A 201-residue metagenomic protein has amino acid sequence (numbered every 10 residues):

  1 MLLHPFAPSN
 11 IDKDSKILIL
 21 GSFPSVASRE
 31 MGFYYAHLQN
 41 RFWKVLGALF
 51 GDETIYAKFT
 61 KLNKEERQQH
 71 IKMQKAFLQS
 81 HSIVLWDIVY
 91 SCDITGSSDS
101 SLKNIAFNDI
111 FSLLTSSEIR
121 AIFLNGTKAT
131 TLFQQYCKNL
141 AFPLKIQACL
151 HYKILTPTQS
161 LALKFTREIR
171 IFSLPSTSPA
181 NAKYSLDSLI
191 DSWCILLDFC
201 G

Functional and structural regions predicted by a protein language model:
M1-K16, A36-L38, V45, G96-F111 (+2 more regions): C-terminal capping/extension of enzyme domains
K16-S22: Short, hydrophobic/glycine-enriched beta-strand segments
L18, V84-W86, F123, F172: Hydrophobic/aromatic beta-strand patches that form the interior of the parallel beta-sheet core in alpha/beta enzyme
S22-F23, L124-A129, S176: Short, well-ordered beta-to-alpha junction loops that form the rim of enzyme active sites and present histidine/acidic
S25, S91, A180: Active-site loop signature of alpha/beta-hydrolase-fold enzymes
A27, T131-L132: Short, solvent-exposed loop/turn segments at secondary-structure junctions
S28-S101: Short, surface-exposed acidic-centric catalytic microdomains
L114, E118-L124: Proline-aspartate-enriched helix->loop->beta-strand connector
